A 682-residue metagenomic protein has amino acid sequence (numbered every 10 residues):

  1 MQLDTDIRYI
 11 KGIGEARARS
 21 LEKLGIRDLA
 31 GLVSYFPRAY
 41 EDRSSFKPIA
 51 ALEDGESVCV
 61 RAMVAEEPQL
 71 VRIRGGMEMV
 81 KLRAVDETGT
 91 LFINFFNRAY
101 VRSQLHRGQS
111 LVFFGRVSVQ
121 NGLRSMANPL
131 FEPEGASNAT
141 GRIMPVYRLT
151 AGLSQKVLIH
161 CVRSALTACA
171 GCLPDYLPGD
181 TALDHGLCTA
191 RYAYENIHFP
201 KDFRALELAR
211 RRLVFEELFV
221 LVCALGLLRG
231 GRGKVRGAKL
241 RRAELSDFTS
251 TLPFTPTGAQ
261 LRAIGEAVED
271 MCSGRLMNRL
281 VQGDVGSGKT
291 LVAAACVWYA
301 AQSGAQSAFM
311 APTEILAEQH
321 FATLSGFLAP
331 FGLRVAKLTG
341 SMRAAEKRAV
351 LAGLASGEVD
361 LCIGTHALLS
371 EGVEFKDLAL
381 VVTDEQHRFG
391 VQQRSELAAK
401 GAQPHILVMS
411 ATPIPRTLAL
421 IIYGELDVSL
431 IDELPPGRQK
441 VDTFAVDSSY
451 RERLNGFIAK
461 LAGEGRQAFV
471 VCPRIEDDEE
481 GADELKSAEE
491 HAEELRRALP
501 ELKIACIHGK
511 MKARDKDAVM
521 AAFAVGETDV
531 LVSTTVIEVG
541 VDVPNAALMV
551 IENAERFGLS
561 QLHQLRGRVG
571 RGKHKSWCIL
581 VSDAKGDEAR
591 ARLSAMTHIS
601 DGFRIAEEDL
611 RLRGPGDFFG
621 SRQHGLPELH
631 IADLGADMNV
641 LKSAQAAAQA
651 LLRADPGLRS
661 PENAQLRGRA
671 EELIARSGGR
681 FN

Functional and structural regions predicted by a protein language model:
M1-I10, R19, V220-L221, G231: Long, highly charged, low-complexity intrinsically disordered interaction regions that mediate electrostatic DNA/RNA
Y35-A65: OB-fold nucleic-acid-binding modules
M63, R116-V117, A224, A554 (+1 more regions): Short, surface-exposed secondary-structure boundary micro-motifs
L70-T251, S621: Upstream accessory/linker segments immediately N-terminal to the RecA-like ATPase cores of bacterial MutS and a subset
G233-R236, R262, R275-S594, A654-G657 (+1 more regions): Inter-lobe coupling/hinge segments of SF2-like helicase ATPases
F254-G265: N-terminal pre-Walker A segment at the start of P-loop NTPase domains
W577, K585-N682: C-terminal accessory region of SF2 helicases/translocases
